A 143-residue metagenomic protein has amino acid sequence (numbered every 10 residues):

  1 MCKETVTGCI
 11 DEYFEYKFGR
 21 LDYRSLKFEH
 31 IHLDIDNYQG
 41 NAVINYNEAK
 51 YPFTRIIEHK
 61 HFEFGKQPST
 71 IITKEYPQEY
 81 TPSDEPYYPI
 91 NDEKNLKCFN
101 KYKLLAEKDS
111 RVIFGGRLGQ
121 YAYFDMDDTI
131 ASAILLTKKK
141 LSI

Functional and structural regions predicted by a protein language model:
M1, T7-G8: Short, well-ordered coil/turn residues at beta-beta hairpins and beta-strand->alpha-helix junctions within
C2, E12-I143: C-terminal segments that line or cap access tunnels to active or ligand-binding sites in enzymes and enzyme-associated
